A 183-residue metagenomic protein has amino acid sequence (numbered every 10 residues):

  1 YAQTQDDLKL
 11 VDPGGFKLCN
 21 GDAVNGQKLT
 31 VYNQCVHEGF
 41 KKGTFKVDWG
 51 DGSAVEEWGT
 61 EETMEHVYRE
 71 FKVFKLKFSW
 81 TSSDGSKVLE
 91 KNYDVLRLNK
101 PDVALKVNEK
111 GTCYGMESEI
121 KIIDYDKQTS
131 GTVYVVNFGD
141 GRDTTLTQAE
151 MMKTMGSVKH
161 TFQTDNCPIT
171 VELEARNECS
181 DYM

Functional and structural regions predicted by a protein language model:
Y1-M183: Extracellular/lumenal mature domains of secreted and surface-exposed proteins
